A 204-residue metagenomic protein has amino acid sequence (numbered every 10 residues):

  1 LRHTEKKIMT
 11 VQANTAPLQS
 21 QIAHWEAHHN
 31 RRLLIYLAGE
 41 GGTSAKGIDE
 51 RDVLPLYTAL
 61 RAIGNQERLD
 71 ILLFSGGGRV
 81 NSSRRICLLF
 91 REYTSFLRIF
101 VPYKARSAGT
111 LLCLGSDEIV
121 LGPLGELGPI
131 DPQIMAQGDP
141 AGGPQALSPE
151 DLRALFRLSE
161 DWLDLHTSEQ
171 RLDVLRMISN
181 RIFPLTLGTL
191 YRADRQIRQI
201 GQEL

Functional and structural regions predicted by a protein language model:
R2-L111, G115-L204: Terminal-region recognition feature
